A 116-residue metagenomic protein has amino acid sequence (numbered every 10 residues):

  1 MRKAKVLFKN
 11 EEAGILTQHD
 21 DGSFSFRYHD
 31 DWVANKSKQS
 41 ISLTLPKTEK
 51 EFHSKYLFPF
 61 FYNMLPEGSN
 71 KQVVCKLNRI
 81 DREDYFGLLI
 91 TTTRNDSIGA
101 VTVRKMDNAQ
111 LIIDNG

Functional and structural regions predicted by a protein language model:
M1-G116: Phosphate/dinucleotide-binding and metal-coordinating scaffold of catalytic cores in nucleotide-dependent enzymes
